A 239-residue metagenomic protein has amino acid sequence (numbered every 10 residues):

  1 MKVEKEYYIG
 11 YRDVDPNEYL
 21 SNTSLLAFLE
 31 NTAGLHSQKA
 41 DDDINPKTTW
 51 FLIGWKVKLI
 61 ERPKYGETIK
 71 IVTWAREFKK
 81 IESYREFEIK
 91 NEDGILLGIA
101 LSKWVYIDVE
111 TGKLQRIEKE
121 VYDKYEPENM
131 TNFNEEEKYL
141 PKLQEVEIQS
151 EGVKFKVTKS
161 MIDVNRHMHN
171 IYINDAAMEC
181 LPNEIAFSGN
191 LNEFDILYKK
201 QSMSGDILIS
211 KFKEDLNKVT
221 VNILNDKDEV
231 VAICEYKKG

Functional and structural regions predicted by a protein language model:
M1-G54, I99, D108-F187: Hot-dog-fold acyl-thioester-processing enzymes
V3, K56-T68, V72-P141, S202-S204 (+1 more regions): HotDog/MaoC-like acyl-thioester-processing domains
D41, K47-T48, G66-I69, R85-F87 (+2 more regions): Short, positively charged
K47-R62, G189-Q201: Small beta-barrel nucleic-acid-binding modules, principally OB-folds
Q149-C234: Acidic/His-leaning functional-site neighborhoods
